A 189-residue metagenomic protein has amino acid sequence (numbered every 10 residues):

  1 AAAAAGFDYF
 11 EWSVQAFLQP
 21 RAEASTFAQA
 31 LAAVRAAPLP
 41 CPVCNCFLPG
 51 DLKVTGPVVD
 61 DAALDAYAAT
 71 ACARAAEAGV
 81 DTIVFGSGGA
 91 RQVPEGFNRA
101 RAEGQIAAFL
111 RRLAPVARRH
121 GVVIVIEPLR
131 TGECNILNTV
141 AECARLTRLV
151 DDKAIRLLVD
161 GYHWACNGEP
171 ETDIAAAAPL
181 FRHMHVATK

Functional and structural regions predicted by a protein language model:
A1-T82, R111, R118, D152 (+2 more regions): N-terminal pre-domain/capping segments
Y9-F10, C44, A107-K189: Acidic/histidine-rich catalytic cores of soluble enzymes
Q15, P49, G88, L129 (+1 more regions): Flexible loop residues that form catalytic and substrate-binding hotspots at small-molecule/glycan-binding clefts
F17-P20, D51-L52, A90-Q92, T131-I136 (+1 more regions): Short, small-residue-enriched loops and turns at beta-alpha junctions that line or gate enzyme active sites
E23-Q29, D60-A68, R99-L110, T139-A144 (+1 more regions): Charged helix-capping and loop-helix junction motifs
L48, V84, G89-A90, V123-I124 (+1 more regions): Short, basic/glycine-rich phosphate-binding loops at helix/coil junctions that contact nucleotide phosphates
G56, P94-N98, P128: Short amphipathic alpha-helical segments at helix-loop
A75-A102: Hydrophobic alpha-helical segments and helix pairs
